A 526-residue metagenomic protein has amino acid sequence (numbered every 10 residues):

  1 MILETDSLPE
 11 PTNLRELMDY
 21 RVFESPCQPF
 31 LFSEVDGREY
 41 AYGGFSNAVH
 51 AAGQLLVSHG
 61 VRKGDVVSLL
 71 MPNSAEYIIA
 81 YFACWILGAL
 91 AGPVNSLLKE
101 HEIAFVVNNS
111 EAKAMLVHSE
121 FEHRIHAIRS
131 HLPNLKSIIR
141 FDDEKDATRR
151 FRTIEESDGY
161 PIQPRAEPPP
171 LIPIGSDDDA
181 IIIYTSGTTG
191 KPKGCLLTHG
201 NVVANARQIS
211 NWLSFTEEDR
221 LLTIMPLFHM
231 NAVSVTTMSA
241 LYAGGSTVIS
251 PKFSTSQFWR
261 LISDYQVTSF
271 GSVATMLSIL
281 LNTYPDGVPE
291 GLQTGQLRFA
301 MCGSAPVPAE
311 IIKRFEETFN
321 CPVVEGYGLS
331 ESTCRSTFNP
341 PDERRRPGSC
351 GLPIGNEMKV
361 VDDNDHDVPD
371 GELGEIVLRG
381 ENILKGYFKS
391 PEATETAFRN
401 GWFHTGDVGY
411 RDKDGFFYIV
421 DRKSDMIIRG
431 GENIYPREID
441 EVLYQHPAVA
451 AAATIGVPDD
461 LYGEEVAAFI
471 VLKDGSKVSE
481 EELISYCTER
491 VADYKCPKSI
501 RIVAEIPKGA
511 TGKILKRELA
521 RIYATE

Functional and structural regions predicted by a protein language model:
M1-Y40, G44-H59, K63, L87 (+7 more regions): N-lobe entry segment of adenylate-forming
P26-P29, I139-R140, P164-Y184, K191 (+1 more regions): Conserved pre-ATP/AMP-binding loop-to-beta segment of ANL
C27-S74, I78-F82, K99-A104, E155-D158 (+1 more regions): Conserved AMP-binding/adenylate-forming core of the ANL superfamily
E39-G44, P173, A180-A204: Conserved AMP-binding A3 loop
S58-H59, I86-D158, D474-S476: Structural core segment of the AMP-binding/adenylate-forming
L98, A104, M115-V117, F270 (+8 more regions): AMP-binding/adenylate-forming catalytic core of the ANL superfamily
V203-R220, F228-S269, N282-V288: Conserved AMP-binding/adenylation subdomain of ANL enzymes
V267-S272, L281-R345, E357-K359: Gly/Ser/Thr-rich phosphate-binding loop
